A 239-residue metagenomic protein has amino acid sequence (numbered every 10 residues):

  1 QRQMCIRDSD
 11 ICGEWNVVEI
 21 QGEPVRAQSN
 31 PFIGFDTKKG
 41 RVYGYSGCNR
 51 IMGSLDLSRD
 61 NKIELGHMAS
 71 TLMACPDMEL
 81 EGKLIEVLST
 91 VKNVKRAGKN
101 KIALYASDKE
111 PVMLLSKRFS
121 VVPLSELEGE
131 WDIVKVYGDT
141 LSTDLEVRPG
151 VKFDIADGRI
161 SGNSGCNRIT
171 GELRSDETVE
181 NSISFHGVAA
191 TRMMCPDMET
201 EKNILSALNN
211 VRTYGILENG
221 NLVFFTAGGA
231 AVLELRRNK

Functional and structural regions predicted by a protein language model:
Q1-I6: Short, small-residue-biased leader/transition segments that mark boundaries at the very start of proteins
R7-N16, K117-D132: N-terminal helix-cap/turn-to-beta initiation motif at the start of protein domains
C12-E14, T37-Y43, K99-A103, E128-E130 (+2 more regions): Short, hydrophobic/aromatic-rich segments at coil-to-beta transitions
E14, G53-L57, Y105, E130 (+2 more regions): Extracellular/lumenal glycan-associated surfaces
V17-I20, V134-Y137: Short, solvent-exposed loop/edge segments of extracellular or virion-exposed proteins
E23-Q28, E64-K95, L141-V147, I183-G215: An anionic, turn-rich surface loop/hairpin at beta-sheet edges that serves as a generic interaction/coordination patch
A27-T71, D144-T191: N-terminal glycine/threonine-rich, aromatic-flanked beta-hairpin/loop signature
R96, K101-L114, T213-R237: Short, exposed beta-strand-loop hairpins at the edges of beta-sheets in extracellular/periplasmic proteins
